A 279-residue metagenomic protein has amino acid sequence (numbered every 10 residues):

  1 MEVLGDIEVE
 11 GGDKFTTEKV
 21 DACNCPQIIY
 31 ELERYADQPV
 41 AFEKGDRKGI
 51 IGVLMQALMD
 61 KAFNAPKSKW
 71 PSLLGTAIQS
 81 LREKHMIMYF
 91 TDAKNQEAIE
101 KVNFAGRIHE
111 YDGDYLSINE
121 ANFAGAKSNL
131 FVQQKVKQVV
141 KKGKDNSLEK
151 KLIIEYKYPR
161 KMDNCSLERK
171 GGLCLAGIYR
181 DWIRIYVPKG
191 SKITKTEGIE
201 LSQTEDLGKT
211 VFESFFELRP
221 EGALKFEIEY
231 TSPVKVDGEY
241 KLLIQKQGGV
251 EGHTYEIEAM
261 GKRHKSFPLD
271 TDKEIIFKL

Functional and structural regions predicted by a protein language model:
E2-L279: Lumenal/extracellular ectodomains and adaptor appendage modules of the eukaryotic vesicle/secretory system
